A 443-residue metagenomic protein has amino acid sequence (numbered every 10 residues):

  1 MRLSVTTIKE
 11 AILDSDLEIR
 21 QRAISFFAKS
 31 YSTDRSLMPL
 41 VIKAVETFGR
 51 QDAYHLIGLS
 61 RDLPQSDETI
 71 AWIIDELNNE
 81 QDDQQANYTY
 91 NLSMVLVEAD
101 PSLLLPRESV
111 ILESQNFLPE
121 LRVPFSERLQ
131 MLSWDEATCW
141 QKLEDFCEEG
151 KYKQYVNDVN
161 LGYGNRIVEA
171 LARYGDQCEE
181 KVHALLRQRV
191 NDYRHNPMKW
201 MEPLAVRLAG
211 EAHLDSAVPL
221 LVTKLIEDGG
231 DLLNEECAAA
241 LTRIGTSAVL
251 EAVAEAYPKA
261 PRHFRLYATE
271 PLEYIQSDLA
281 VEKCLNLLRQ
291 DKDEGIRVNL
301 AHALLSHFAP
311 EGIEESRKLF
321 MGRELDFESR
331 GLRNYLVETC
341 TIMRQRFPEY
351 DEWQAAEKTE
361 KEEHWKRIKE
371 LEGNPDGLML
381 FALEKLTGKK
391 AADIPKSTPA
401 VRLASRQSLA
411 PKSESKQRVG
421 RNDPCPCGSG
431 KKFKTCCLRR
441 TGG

Functional and structural regions predicted by a protein language model:
M1-R22, F26-A53, G58-A184, P258-K259 (+5 more regions): Acidic/negatively charged segments and metal-coordination signatures
R20, D34, H195-M198, D231: Alpha-helix N-cap/helix-initiation sites
R61, P197-K199, P203-E311: Eukaryote-skewed repeat-based solenoidal scaffolds used as protein-protein interaction platforms, primarily
N79, N191-D192, E227, Q290: General structural signal for alpha-helix termini and helix-helix connectors
I167-P219: N-terminal accessory/assembly segment that mediates macromolecular interactions
